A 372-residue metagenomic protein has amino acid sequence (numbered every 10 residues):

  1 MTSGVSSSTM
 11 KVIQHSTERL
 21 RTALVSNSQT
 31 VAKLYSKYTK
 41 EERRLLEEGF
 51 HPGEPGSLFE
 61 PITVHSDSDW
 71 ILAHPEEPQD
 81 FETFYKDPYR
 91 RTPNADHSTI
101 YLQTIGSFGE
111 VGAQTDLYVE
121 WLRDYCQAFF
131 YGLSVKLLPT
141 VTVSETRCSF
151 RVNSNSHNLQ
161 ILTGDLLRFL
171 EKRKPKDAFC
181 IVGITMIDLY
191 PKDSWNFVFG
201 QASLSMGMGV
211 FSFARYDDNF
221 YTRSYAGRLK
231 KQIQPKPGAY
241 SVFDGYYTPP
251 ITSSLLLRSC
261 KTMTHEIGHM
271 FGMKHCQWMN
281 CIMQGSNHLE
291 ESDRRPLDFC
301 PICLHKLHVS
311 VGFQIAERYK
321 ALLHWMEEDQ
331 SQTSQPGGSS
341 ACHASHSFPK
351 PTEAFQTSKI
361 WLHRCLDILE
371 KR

Functional and structural regions predicted by a protein language model:
M1-Y190, S310-R372: N-terminal low-structure segments adjacent to metalloprotease catalytic domains across cellular compartments
D96, P175-K176, L204-S205, Q277 (+1 more regions): A short, structural micro-pattern
H97-T99, G132, F179-I181, M208 (+3 more regions): Beta-strand-rich binding-surface signature of beta-sandwich/beta-barrel folds used to engage anionic ligands
L102, C126, T264-I267, M283 (+1 more regions): Structural signal for hydrophobic/aromatic residues that build the beta-strand cores of folded beta-sheet domains
L117-E120, D124, G164, L257 (+3 more regions): Amphipathic alpha-helical interface elements that mediate macromolecular binding in regulatory proteins
E171-P175, L189-G207, N219-Y221: Catalytic zinc-binding patch centered on the HExxH motif and its immediate surroundings that defines zinc-dependent
M208-R258, K274-R372: Metalloprotease/metallohydrolase-associated module, dominated by Zn2+-dependent proteases
L255-F271: Short alpha-helix carrying the canonical HExxH Zn2+-binding catalytic motif
